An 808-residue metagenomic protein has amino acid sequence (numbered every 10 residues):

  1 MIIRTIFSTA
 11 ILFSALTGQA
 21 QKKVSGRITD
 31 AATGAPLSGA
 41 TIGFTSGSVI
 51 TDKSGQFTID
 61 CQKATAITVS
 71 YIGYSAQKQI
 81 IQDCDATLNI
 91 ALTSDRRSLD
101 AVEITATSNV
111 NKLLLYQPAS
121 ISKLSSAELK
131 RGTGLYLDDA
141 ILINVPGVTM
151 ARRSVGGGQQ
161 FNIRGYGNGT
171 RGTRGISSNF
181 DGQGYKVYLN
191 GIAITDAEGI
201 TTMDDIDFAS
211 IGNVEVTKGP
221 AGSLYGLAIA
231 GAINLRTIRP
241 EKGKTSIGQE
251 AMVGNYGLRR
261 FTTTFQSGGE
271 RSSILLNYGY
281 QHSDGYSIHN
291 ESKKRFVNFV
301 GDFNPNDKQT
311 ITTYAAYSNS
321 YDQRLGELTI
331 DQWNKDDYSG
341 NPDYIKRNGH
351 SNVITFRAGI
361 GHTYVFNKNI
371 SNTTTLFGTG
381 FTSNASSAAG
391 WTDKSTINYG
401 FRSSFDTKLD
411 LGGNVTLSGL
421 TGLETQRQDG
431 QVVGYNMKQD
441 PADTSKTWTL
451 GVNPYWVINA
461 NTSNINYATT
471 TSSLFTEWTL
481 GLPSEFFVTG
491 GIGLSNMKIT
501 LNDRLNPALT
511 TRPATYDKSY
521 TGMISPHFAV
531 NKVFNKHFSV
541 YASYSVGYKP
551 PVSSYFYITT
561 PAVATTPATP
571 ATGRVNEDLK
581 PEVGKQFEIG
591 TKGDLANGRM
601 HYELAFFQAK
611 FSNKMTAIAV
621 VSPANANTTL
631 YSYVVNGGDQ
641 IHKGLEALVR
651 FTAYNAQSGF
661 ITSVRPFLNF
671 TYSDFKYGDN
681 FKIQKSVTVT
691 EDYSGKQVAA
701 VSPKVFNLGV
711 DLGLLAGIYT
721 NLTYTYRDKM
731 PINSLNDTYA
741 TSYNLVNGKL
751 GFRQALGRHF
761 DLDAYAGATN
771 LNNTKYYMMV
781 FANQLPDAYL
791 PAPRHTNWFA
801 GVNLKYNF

Functional and structural regions predicted by a protein language model:
R4, D307-S318, S351-R504, E603 (+2 more regions): Face-selective signature of the C-terminal outer-membrane beta-barrel domain
I6-T9, A542, T662-F667, T671-Y672 (+1 more regions): Conserved C-terminal beta-signal and adjacent last beta-strands/turns of outer-membrane beta-barrel proteins
R27-T33, T41-G43, S70-Y74, D85-K130 (+1 more regions): Short, acidic, small-residue-rich periplasmic hinge/interaction motif at the N-terminus of Gram-negative outer-membrane
I141, G175-Y185, N190-K218, R236: Short acidic/polar hinge/loop motifs at secondary-structure boundaries that mediate gating or recognition
S246, V253-H282, S287-L325, H350-H362 (+5 more regions): Transmembrane beta-barrel wall of Gram-negative outer-membrane proteins
S272, G361, V365, T373-F377 (+6 more regions): Membrane-embedded beta-barrel scaffold of Gram-negative outer-membrane proteins
N414-Q426, I465-A609, S663: Structural signature of Gram-negative outer-membrane beta-barrels, strongest in the C-terminal barrel of TonB-dependent
S484, R599, A605-K610, T629-K729 (+1 more regions): Gram-negative outer-membrane beta-barrel transporters
